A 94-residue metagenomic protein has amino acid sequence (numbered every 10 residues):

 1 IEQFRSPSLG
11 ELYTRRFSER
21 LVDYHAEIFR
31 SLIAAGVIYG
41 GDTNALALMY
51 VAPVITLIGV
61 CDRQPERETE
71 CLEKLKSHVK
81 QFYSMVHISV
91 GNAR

Functional and structural regions predicted by a protein language model:
I1-E2, R16, M49, P53: Short acidic/histidine-centered micro-motifs embedded in hydrophobic/aromatic stretches that mark compact functional
I1-L12, G59-V60: Amphipathic alpha-helical segments used for helix-helix packing
S8-A34, N44-L48: Amphipathic alpha-helical packing segments from all-alpha helical-bundle domains
G10, T14, R67-C71, L75: Residue-level preference for long, well-ordered alpha-helices that form the structural scaffold of enzyme catalytic
A26, R30-I33, V51, I55-D62 (+1 more regions): Short amphipathic alpha-helical interface segments enriched in basic and hydrophobic/aromatic residues, used as
S31-G40, G91-A93: Surface-exposed helix-capping loop/turn segments at secondary-structure junctions
Y39-V60, E73-Q81: Hydrophobic alpha-helical segments that form the core of small-molecule binding pockets and/or dimer interfaces
T69, S84-R94: C-terminal effector-binding regulatory domain of bacterial HTH transcription factors
